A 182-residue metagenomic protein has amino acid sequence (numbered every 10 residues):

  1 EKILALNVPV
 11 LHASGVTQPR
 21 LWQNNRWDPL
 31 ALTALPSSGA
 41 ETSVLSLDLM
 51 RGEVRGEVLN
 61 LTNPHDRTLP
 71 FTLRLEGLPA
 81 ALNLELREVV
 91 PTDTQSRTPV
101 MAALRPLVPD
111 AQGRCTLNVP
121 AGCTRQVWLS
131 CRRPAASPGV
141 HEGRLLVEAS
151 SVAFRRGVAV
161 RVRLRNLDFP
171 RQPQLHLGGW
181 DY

Functional and structural regions predicted by a protein language model:
E1-N7: Pro/Ala/Gly-rich low-complexity, hydrophilic intrinsically disordered segments
N7-T42, P64-L129: Surface-exposed binding patches on compact interaction domains or structured appendages
T42-P70: Contiguous beta-strand segments within globular domains
L45-L47, L117, R133: Outer-membrane beta-barrel proteins
V54, T68, T124, P138-E142: Extracellular Ig-like/FN3 beta-sandwich strand-entry sites
L59, G139-S151: A short beta-strand micro-motif common to beta-rich folds, especially ectodomain repeats
R132-P138: Short, surface-exposed loop/turn segments at beta-strand-coil junctions that are enriched for proline with nearby
R155-Y182: An acidic-aromatic substrate-binding cleft motif
